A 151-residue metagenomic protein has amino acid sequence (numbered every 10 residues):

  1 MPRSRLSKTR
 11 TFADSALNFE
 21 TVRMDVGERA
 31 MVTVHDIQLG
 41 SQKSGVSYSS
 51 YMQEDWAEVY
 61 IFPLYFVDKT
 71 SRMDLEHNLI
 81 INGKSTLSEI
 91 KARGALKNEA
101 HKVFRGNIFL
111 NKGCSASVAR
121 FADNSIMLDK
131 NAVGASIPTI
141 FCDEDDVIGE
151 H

Functional and structural regions predicted by a protein language model:
M1-H151: Conserved beta-strand/loop scaffold segments within soluble protein domains that form the structured core and edges
